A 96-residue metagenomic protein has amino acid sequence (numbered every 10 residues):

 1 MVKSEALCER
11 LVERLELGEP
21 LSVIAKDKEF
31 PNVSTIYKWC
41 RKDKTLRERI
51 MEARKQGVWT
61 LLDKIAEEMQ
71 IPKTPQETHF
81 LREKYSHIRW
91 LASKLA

Functional and structural regions predicted by a protein language model:
S4-E5, E9, E13-I88, A92-A96: Charged, helical or coil segments that form electrostatic protein-protein
